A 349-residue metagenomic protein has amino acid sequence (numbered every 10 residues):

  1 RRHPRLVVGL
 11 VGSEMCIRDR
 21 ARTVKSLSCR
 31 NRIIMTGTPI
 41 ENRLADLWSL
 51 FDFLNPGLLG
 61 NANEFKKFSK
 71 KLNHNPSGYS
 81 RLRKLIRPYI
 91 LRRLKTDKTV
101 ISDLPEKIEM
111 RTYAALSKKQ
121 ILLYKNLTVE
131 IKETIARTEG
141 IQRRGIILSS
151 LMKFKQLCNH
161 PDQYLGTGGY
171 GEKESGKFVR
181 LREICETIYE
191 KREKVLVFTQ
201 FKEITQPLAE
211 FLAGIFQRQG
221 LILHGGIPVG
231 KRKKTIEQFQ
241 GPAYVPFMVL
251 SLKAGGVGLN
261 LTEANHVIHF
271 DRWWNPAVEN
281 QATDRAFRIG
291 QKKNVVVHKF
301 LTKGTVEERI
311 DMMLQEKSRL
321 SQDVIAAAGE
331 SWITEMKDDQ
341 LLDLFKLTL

Functional and structural regions predicted by a protein language model:
R1-G12, I17: Single conserved hydrophobic/aromatic residue that forms the stacking wall/gate of nucleotide- or nucleobase-binding
S13-E14, R18-V24, P276: Substrate-gripping "pore-loop 1 plus following alpha2 helix"
R20-V100, Q291: Conserved P-loop NTPase motor "coupling/switch" region that bridges the ATPase
N31, P246-F247, H266: Short, Asp-centered acidic motifs that coordinate Mg2+ and/or phosphate in catalytic or ligand-binding sites
T38-L44, P56-L59, L72-N73, K118-I121 (+7 more regions): Conserved nucleotide-binding/hydrolysis micro-motifs of P-loop NTPases
D46-S49, L259-R272, V295-F300: A short beta-strand element within the Helicase C-terminal
K98-Q120, K125, T138-L259, E330-L349: Conserved Helicase C-terminal RecA-like lobe
W274-T283, F287-L349: A conserved SF2-helicase RecA2
